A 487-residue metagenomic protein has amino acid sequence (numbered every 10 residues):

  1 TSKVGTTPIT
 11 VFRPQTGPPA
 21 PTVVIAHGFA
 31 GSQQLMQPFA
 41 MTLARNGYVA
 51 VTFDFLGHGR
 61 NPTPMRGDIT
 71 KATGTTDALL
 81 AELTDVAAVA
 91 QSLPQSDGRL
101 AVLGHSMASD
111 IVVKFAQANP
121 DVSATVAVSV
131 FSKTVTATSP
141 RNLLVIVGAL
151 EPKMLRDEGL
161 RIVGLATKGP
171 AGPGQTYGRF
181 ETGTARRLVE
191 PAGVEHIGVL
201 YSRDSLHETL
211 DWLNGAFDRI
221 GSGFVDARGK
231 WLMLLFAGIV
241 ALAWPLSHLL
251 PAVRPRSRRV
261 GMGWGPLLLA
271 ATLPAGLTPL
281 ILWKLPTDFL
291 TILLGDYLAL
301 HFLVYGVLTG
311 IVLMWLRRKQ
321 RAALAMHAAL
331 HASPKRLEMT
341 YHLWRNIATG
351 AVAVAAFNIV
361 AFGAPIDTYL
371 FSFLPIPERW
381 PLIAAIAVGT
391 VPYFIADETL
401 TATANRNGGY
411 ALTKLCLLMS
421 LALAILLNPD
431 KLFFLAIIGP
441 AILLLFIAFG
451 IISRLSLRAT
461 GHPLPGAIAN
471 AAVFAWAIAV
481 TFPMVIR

Functional and structural regions predicted by a protein language model:
S2-F224: Soluble extramembrane regions of membrane proteins in the secretory/endomembrane system
P14, A137, P152-L155, Y201-S202 (+4 more regions): Alpha-helix initiation/capping motif
S32, P62, A78, S96 (+6 more regions): Alpha-helix capping and helix-coil boundary motifs
P173-R187, D211-I220, P245-L249, Q320 (+3 more regions): Hydrophobic alpha-helical transmembrane segments
G193-R203, L232, G261-A271, Y341-V352: Alpha-helical transmembrane segments of integral membrane proteins, especially early/N-terminal helices
S222-L234: Juxtamembrane/start-of-transmembrane alpha-helix segments at the extracytoplasmic/lumenal side of membrane anchors
M233, A237-G276: Juxtamembrane interface at the cytosolic side of transmembrane helices
T272-R487: Alpha-helical transmembrane segments of integral membrane proteins
